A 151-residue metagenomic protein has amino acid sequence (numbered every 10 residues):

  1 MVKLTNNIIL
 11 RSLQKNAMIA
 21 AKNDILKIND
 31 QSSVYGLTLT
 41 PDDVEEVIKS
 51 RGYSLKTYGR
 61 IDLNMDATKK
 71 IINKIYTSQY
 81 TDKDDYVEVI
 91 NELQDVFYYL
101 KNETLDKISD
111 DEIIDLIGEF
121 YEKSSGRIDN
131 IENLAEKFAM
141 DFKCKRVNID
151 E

Functional and structural regions predicted by a protein language model:
V2-G52: Short terminal alpha-helical segments
S33-C144, I149: Acidic, low-complexity, intrinsically disordered interaction modules
